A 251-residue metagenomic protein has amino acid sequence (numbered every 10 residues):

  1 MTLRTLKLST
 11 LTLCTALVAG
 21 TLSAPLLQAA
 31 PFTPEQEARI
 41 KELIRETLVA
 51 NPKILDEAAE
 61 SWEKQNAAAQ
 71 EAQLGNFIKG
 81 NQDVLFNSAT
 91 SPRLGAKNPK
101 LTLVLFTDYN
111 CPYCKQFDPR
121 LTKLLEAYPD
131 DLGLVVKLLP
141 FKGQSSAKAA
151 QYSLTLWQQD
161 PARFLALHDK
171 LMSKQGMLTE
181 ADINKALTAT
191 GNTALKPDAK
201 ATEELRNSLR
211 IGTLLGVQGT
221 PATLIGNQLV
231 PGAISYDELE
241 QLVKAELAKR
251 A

Functional and structural regions predicted by a protein language model:
T2-C14: Bacterial N-terminal signal peptides that target proteins for export
T5-L8, T21, P25: Short, low-structural-confidence N-terminal segments
A16, L26-L27: Cleavable N-terminal signal peptides
T21, Q28-F141, P197-G219, A248-A251: Extracytoplasmic thiol/disulfide redox context detector
P140-R250: Cysteine-centric redox/oxidoreductase cores and disulfide-bonded domains
